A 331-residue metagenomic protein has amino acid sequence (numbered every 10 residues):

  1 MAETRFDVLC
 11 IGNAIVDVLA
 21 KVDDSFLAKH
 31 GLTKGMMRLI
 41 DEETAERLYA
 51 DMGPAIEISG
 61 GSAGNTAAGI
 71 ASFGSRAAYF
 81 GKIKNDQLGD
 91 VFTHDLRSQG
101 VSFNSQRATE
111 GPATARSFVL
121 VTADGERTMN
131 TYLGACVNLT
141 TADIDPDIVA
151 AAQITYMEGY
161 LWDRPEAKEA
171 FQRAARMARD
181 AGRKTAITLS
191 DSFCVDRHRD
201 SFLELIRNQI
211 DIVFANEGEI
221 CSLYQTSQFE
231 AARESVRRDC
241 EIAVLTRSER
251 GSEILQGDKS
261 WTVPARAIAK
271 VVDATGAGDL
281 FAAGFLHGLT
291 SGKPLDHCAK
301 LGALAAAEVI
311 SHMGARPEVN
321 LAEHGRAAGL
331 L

Functional and structural regions predicted by a protein language model:
M1-F80, D90-V91, S98: Glycine-rich phosphate/adenosyl-contacting loop at the front of the ribokinase-like
M1-L9, A14, A28-K34, R176-D180 (+2 more regions): Conserved phosphate-binding/catalytic region of the ribokinase-like
A67-R76, L120-T122, G288-S291: Alpha-helix C-terminal capping segments
A77, F103, T185-A186, A243: Hydrophobic beta-strand scaffold residues
D95-P112: A glycine-rich helix N-cap at a beta->alpha junction
N104-A108, V119-P165: Conserved phosphate-binding/catalytic loop of the ribokinase/pfkB sugar-kinase fold
I154-E234, R250-S252: Conserved beta-alpha-beta core of the PfkB/ribokinase-like small-molecule kinase fold
